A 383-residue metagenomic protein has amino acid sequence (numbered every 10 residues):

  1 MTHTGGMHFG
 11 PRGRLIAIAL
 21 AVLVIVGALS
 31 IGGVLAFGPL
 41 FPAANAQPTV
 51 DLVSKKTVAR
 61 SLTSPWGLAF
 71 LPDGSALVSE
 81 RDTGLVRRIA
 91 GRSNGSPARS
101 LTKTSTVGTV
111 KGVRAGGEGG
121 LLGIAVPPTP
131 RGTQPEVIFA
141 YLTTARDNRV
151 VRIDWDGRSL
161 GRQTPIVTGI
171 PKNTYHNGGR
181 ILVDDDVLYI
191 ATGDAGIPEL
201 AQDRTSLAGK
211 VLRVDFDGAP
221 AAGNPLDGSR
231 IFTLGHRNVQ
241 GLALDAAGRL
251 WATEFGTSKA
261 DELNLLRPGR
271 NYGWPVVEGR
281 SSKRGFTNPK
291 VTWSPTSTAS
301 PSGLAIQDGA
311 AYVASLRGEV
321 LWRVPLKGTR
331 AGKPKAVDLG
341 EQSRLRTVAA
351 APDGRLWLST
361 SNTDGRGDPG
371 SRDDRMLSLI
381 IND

Functional and structural regions predicted by a protein language model:
H3-I25: N-terminal export and membrane-targeting signals
V24-L29, L35: Hydrophobic core
G33-I197, R249-G256, T298-G328, K333-D338 (+1 more regions): Acidic, Gly/Ser/Thr-rich repeat motifs that build Ca2+-stabilized beta-propeller blades
G33-V53, G95-A98, G209, A219-P225 (+1 more regions): Blade/loop signatures of beta-propeller domains
T102-G116, Q163-N177, F216-T233, N271-T296 (+1 more regions): Surface-exposed loop and turn segments in beta-propeller and other repeat-based domains that flank or scaffold
A145, G256-D261, L265-Y272: Short edge-strand/loop segments of extracellular domains
T205-D215, A222-A247: Loop-centered beta-sheet repeat module
R344-T347: Repeated scaffold domains used in trafficking and secretory/extracellular systems, primarily beta-propellers
